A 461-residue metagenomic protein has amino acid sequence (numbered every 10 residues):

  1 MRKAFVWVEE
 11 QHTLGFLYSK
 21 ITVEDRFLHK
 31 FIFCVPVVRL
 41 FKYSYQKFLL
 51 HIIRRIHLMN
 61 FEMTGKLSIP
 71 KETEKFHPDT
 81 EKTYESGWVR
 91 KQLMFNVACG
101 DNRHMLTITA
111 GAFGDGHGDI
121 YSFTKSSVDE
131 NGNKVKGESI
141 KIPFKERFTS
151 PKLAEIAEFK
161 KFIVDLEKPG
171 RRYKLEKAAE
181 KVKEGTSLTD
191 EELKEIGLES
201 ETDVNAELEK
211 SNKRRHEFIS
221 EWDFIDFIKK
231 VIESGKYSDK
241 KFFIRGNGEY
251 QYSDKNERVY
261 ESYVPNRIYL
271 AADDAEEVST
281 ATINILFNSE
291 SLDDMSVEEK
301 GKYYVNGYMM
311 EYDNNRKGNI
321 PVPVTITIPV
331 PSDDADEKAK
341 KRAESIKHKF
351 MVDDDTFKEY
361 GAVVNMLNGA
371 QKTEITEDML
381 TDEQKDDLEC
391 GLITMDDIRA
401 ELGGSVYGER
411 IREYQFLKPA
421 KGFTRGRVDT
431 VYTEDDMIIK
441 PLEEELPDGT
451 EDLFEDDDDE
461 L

Functional and structural regions predicted by a protein language model:
R2, R26, R39, R54-R55: Basic polycationic patches enriched in arginine
R2-A4, S19: Intrinsically disordered, low-complexity segments enriched in serine/proline and basic residues
H12, Y18, D25, H29 (+2 more regions): Intrinsic-disorder-associated, low-complexity terminal segments enriched in Asp/Asn/His/Tyr and depleted of Lys/Arg
F31, S44, D458-L461: RecB-family 4Fe-4S metal-dependent nuclease core
R54-L461: OB-fold and OB-like single-stranded nucleic-acid-recognition modules and their adjacent interaction interfaces
